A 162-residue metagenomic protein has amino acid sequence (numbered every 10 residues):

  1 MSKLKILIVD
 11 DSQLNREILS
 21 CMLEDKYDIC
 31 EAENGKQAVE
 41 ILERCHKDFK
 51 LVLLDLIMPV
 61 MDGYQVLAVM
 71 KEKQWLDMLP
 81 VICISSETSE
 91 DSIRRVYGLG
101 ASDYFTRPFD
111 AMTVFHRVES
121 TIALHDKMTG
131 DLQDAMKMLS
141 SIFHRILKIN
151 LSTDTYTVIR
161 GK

Functional and structural regions predicted by a protein language model:
L4, S12-E31: Two-component/phosphorelay signaling modules centered on CheY-like receiver
E31-L51: Acidic, metal-coordinating helix/loop segments flanking the phosphotransfer/catalytic sites of two-component signaling
M58: Receiver (REC) domain active-site loop signature in two-component systems and cognate sites in sensor histidine kinases
D91, F109-V118: C-terminal output helix
A123-G161: CheY-like receiver
